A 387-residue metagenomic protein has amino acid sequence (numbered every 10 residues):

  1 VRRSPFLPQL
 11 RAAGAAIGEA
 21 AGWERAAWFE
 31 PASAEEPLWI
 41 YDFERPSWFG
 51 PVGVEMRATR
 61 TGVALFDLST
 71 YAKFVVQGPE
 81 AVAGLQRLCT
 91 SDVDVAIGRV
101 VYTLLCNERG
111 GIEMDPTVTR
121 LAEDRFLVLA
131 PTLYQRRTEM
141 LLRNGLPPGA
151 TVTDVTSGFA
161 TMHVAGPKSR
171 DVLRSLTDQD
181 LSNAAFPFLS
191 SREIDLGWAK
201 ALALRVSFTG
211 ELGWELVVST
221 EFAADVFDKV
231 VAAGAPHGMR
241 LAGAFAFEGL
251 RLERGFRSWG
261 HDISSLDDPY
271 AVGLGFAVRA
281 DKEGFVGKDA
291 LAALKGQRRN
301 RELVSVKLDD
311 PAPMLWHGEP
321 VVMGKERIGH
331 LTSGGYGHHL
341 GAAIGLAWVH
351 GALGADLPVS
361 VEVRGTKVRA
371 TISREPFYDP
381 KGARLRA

Functional and structural regions predicted by a protein language model:
V1-A387: Glycine/proline-enriched, intrinsically flexible loops and inter-domain linkers
